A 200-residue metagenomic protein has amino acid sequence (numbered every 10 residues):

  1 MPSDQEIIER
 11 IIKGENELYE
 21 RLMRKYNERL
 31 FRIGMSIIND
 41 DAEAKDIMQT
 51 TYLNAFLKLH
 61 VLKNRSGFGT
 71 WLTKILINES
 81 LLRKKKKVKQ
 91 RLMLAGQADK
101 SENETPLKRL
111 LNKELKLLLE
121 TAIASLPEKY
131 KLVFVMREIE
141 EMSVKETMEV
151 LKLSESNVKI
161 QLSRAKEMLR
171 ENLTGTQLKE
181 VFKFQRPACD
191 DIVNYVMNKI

Functional and structural regions predicted by a protein language model:
M1-D4, K89-N112: Internal acidic/polar
P2, I8-L30: A short, charge-rich alpha-helical start-of-domain segment used by transcription regulators
I12-K13, Q49-G67, K86-V88, D99: Sigma70-family region 2
R32, D46-L53, S66-N78: Structural recognition of an alpha-helix C-terminal capping motif at a helix-to-coil junction
A42, A124, E128-L132, R137-N157: Helix-turn-helix DNA-binding module
H60-K63, K74-L94, N112: Arg/Lys-rich amphipathic alpha helix in sigma70-family domain 2
I77, L81, L151-G175: DNA-recognition helix of helix-turn-helix
E167-I200: C-terminal edge and immediately downstream basic/flexible tail or linker adjoining helix-turn-helix-like DNA-binding
